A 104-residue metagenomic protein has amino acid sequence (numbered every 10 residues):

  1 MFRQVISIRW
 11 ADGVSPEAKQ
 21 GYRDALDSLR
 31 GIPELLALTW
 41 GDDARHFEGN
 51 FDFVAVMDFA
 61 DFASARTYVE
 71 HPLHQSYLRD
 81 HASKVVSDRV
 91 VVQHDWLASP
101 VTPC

Functional and structural regions predicted by a protein language model:
M1-F2, G13-Q20, D27, D52-A55 (+2 more regions): A broad, low-specificity signal for short, low-complexity segments enriched in glycine/proline and polar/charged
R3-R9, G41-H71: Short, well-ordered beta-strand segments in beta-rich or mixed alpha/beta enzyme and ligand-binding folds
S7, S15, D27, S64 (+3 more regions): Short linear sequence elements within intrinsically disordered, low-complexity coil regions
I8-R23, F47-G49, A98: Short low-complexity stretches enriched in small and charged residues
V14-W40, S76-A82: Short amphipathic alpha-helical segments
A18, T67-Y68, P103-C104: Short, charged, solvent-exposed linker or helix-capping segments at domain edges/interfaces that act as flexible hinges
G31-E34, D58-V92: An amphipathic, aromatic/His-enriched active-site/gating alpha helix that lines ligand/cofactor pockets
T39-F51, R79-C104: Glycine-rich beta-strand-turn "strand-cap" elements at beta-sheet edges
